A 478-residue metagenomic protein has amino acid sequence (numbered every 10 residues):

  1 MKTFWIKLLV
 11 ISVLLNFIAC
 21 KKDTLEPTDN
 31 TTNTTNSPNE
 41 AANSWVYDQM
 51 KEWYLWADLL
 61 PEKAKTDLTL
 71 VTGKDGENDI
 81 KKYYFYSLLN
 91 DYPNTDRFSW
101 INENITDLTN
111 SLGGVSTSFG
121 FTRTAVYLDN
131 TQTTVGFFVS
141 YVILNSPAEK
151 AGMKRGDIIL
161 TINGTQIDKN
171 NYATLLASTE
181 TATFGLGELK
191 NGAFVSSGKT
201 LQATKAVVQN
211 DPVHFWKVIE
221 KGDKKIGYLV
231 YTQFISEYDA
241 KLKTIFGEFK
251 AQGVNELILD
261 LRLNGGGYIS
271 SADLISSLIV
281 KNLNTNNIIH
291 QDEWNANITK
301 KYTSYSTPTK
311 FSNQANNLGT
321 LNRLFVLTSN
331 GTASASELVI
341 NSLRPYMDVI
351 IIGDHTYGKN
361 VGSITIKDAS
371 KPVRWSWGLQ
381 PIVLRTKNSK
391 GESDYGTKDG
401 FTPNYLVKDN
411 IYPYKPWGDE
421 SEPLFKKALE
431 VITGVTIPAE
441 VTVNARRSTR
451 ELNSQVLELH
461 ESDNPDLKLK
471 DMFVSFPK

Functional and structural regions predicted by a protein language model:
K2-E40: Bacterial Sec-dependent N-terminal signal peptides
P38-A42, Y47-G136, T181, G187-V213: Extended, small/polar residue-biased N-terminal targeting/export presequences and adjacent propeptide/linker tracts
V46, F121, A148, G156-I159 (+4 more regions): Terminal peptide-recognition signature
G114-T161, T165-D168, S236-D239: PDZ/PDZ-like domain segments forming the peptide/carboxylate-binding groove, activating on the N-terminal beta-strands
S116-S118, T134-G136, M153-K154, T179-T181 (+6 more regions): Extracytoplasmic
A125-Y127, Y141-I143, G164-Q166, E188 (+5 more regions): A mature extracytoplasmic/lumenal domain signature
N163-V254: C-terminal, low-ordered peptide segments at domain boundaries
Y228, Q233, E237-T244, E248-F249 (+2 more regions): C-terminal "post-core" interaction segments
